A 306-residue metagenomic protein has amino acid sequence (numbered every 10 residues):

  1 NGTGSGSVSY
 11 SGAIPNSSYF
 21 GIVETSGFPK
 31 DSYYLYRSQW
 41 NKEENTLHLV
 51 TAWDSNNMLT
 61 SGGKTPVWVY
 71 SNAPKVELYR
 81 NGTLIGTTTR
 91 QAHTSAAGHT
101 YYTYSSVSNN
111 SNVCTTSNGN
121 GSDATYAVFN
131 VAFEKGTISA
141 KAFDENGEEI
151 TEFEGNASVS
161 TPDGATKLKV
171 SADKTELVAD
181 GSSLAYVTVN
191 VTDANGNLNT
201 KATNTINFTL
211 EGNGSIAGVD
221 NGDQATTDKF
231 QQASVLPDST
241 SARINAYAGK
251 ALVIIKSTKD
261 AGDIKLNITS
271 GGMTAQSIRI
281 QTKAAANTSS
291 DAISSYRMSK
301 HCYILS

Functional and structural regions predicted by a protein language model:
N1-L177, A194-N195: Substrate-binding clefts and catalytic carboxylate motifs of secreted carbohydrate-active enzymes
T65-S71, K141-A142, S182-T200, I206 (+1 more regions): Beta-strand-rich structural segments
G86-T100, A165-L168, F208-Q232, A286-D291: Short aromatic-acidic-glycine turn motif
Y101-G119, A225-A248: Extended, solvent-exposed segments with strong compositional bias
A127-F133, V235-K259: Short, hydrophobic beta-strand segments
F133-T137, S182-L184, A261-D263: Extracellular Ig-like/FN3 beta-sandwich strand-entry sites
A157-G181, A284-I304: Low-complexity, Pro/Ser/Thr- and charge-rich linker/hinge segments at domain boundaries
G262-S277: Ser/Thr/Pro-rich, low-complexity mucin-like regions that serve as glycosylated stalks/linkers or repetitive adhesive
